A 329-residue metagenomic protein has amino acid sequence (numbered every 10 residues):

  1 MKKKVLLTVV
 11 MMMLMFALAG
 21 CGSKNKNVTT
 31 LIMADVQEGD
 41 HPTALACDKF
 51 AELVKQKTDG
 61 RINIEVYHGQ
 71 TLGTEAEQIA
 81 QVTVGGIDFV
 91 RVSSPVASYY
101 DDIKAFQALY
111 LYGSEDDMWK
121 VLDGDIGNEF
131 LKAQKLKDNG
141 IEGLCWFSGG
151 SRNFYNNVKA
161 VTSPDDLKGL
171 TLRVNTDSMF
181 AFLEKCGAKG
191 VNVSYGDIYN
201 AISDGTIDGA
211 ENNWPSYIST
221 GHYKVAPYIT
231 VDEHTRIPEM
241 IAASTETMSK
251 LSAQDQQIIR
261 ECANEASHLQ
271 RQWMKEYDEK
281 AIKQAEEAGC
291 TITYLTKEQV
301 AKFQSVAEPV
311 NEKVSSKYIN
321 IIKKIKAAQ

Functional and structural regions predicted by a protein language model:
M1-T30: Short, low-complexity disordered leader/linker segments with a strong preference for bacterial N-terminal type II
G22-D116, I126, L136-Q329: N-terminal secretory/targeting leader peptides
K120-Q134: Signature of the catalytic double-stranded beta-helix
